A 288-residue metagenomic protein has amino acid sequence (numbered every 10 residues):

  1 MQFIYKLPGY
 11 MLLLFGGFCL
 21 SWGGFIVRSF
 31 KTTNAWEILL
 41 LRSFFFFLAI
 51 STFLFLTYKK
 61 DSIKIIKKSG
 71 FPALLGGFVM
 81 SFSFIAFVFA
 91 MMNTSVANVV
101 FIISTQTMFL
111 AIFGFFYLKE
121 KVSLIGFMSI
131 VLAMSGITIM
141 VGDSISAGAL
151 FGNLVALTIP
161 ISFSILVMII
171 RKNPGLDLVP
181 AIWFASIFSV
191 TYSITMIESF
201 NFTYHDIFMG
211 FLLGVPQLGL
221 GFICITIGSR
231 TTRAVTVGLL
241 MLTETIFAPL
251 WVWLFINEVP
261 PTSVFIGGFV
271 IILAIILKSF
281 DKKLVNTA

Functional and structural regions predicted by a protein language model:
M1-F18, F47-L75, V88, K121-F127 (+5 more regions): Membrane-interface interhelical linkers
M1-L40, F78, A86, I145-K172: Glycine-/small-residue-enriched transmembrane alpha-helix faces in small-molecule transporters and effluxers
S21, G77, S81-I85, T107-I112 (+6 more regions): Hydrophobic/small/kink-forming positions within alpha-helical transmembrane segments of polytopic membrane proteins
A35-F46, F89-Q106, A149-I161, H205-L218: Structural signature of hydrophobic alpha-helical transmembrane segments
S43, G142, L242-A288: C-terminal-most transmembrane helix of multi-pass membrane proteins
I50, M80, I112, V122-G142 (+3 more regions): Hydrophobic transmembrane alpha-helices of multi-pass small-molecule transport proteins
V99-T105, I170-F188, L218-L254: Helix-helix packing/entry segments at the starts of transmembrane helices
Q106-M128, I246-F265: C-terminal transmembrane-helix exit sites in multi-pass transporters
